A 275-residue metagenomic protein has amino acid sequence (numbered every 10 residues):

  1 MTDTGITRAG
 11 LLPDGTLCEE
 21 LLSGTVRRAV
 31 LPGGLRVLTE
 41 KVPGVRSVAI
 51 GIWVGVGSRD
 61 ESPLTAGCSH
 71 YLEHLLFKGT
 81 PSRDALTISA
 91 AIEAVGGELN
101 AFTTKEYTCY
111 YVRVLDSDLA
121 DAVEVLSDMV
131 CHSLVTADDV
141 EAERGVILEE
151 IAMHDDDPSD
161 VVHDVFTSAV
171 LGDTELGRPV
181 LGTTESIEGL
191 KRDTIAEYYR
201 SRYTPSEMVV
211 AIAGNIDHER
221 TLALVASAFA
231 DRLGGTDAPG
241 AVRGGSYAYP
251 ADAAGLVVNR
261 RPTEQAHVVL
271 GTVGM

Functional and structural regions predicted by a protein language model:
T2-D14, T80-P81, T87-Y198, E219 (+1 more regions): Acidic/histidine-enriched segments that form metal/cofactor-coordinating and catalytic pocket/exosite environments
T2-L22, R27, G172, L176 (+3 more regions): An aromatic/glycine/proline-enriched structural segment found at the starts of mature extracellular/organellar domains
R27-T39: Mature N-terminal segment immediately following signal peptide/propeptide cleavage in secreted/periplasmic
G34, I52, H70, Y110 (+5 more regions): Divalent metal-coordination and catalytic microenvironments
G34, K41-I92, Y203: Active/ligand-binding-proximal structured segments within catalytic/core domains that scaffold catalytic residues
E40, W53, R113, A211-A213: Short hydrophobic/aromatic beta-strand micro-patches that form the beta-sheet surface supporting nucleotide- or nucleic
G44-R46, C68, A101-K105, G177-P179 (+2 more regions): Short, flexible turn/loop "capping" segments at secondary-structure junctions
R46-V48, F102, V114, I216 (+1 more regions): Active-/binding-site microenvironments in catalytic and ligand-binding cores
